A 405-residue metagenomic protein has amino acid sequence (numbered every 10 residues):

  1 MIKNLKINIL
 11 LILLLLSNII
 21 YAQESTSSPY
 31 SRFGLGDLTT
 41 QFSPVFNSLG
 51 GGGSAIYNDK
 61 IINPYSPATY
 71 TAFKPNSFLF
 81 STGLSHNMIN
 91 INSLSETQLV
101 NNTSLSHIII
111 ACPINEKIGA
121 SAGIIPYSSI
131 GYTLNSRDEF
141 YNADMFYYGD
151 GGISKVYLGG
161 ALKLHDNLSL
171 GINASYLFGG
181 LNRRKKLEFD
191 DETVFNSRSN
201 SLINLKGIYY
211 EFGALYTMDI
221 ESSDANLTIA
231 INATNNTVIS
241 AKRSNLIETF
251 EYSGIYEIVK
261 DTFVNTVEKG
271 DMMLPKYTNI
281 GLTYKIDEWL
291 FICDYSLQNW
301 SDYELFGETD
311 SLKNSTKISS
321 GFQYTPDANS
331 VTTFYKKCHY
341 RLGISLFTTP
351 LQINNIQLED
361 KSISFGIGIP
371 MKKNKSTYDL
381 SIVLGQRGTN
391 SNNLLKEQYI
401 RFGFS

Functional and structural regions predicted by a protein language model:
M1-I9: Bacterial N-terminal signal peptides that target proteins for export
I12-L14: Gram-negative bacterial Sec-dependent N-terminal signal peptides
S17-I19: N-terminal signal peptide c-region/cleavage motif recognized by signal peptidases
Q23-S405: Subset of outer-membrane beta-barrel
